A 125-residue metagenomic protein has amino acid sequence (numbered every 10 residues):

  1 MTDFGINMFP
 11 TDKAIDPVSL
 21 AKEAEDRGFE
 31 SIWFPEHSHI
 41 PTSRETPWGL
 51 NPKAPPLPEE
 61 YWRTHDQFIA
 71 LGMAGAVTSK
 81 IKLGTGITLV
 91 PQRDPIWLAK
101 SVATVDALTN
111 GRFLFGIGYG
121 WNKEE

Functional and structural regions predicted by a protein language model:
M1-V77: N-terminal beta1-alpha1-beta2 module of alpha/beta enzyme domains
F4-I15, P91-E125: Flexible, glycine-rich active-site loops centered on histidine and acidic residues that chelate a metal or position
E25-D26, G72-K80, V102, D106-F113: Acidic (Asp/Glu)-rich catalytic clusters
I32, L83, F113-F115: Hydrophobic residues within beta-strands of alpha/beta enzymes
W62-D66, V90, W97: Generic, well-ordered alpha-helical segments
I69-I81, G120-E125: Hydrophobic transmembrane alpha-helix bundles
G84-Q92: Conserved strand-turn element in the central/C-terminal portion of the radical SAM core barrel that lines
